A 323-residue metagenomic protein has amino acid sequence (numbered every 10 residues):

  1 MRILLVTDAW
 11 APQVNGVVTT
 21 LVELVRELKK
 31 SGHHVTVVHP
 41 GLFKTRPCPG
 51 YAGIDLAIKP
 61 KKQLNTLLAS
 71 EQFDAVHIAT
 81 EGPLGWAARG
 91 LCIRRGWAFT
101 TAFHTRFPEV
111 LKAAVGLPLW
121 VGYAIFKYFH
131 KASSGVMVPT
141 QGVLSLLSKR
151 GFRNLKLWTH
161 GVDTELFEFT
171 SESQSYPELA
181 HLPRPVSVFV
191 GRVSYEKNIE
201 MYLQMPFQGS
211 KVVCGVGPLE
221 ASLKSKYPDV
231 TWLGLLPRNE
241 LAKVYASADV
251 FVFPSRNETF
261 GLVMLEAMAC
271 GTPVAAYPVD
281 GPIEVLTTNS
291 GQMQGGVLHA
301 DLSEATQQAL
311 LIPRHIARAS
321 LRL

Functional and structural regions predicted by a protein language model:
L68, H130, K243-A248: Short alpha-helical donor nucleotide-sugar binding micro-motif in glycosyltransferases
G142, G161: Carbohydrate-associated surface elements
V162-E178, P185: Acidic anion/phosphate-binding donor-loop and adjacent secondary structure in glycosyltransferase catalytic cores
E178-V212: Conserved donor-binding/catalytic core segment of Leloir-type glycosyltransferases
A221-N239: Nucleotide-activated donor-binding/catalytic signature segment of Leloir-type glycosyltransferases, i.e., the conserved
R256: Aromatic "clamp/platform" in nucleotide-sugar-dependent glycosyltransferases that forms part of the donor/acceptor
P273-A276: Short hydrophobic beta-strand element within catalytic cores of glycosyltransferases and related nucleotide-activated
V279, I283-L311: Change "using UDP/GDP/dTDP sugars" to "using nucleotide sugars
